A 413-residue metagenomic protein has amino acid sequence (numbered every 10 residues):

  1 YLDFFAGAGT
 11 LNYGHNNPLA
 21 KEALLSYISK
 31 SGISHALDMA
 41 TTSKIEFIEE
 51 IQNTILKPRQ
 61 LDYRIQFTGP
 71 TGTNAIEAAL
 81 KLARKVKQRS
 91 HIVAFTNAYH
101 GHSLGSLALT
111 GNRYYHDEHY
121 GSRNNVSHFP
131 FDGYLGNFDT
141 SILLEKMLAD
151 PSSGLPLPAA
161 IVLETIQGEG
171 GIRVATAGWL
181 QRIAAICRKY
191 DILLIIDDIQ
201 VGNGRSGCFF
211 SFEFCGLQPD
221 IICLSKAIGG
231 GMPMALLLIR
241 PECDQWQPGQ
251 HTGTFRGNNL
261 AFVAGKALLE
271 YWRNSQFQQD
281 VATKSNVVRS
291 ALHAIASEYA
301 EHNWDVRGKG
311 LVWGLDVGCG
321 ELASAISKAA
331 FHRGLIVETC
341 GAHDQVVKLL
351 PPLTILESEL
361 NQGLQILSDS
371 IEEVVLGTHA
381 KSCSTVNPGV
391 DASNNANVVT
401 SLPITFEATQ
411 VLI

Functional and structural regions predicted by a protein language model:
Y1-N394, V398-I413: Conserved N-terminal phosphate-binding loop of PLP-dependent enzymes in the Aspartate aminotransferase
